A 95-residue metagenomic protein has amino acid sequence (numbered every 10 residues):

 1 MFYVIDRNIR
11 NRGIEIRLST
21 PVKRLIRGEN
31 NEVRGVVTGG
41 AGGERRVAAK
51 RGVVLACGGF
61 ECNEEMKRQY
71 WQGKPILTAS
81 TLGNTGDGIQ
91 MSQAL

Functional and structural regions predicted by a protein language model:
M1-E44, K50, E64-E65: Conserved redox-cofactor binding core of oxidoreductases
G40-L95: Glycine-rich loop(s) and the adjacent beta-strand/alpha-helix scaffold that form part
